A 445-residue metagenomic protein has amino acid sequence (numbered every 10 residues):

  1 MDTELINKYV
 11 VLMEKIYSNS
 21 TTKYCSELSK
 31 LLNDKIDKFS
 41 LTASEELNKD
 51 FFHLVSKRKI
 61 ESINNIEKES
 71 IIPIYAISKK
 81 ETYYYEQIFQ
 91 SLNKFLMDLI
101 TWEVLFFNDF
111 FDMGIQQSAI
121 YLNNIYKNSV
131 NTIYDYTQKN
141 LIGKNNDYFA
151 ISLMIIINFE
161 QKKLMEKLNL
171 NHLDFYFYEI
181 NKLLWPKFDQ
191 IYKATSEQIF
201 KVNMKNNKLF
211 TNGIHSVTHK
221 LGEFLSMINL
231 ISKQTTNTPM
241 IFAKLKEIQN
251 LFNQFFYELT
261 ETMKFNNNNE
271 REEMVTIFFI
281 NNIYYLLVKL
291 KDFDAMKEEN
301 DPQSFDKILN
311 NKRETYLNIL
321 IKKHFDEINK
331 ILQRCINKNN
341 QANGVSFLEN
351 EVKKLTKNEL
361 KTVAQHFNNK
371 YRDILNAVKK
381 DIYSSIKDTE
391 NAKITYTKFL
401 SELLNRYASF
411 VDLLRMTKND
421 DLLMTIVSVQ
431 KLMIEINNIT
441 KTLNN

Functional and structural regions predicted by a protein language model:
M1, L32, E81, N300-Q303: Short linear interaction motifs
M1-V10, E14-Y17, T21, C25-L28 (+1 more regions): Extended, charged coiled-coil scaffold/tether segments in eukaryotic proteins that mediate oligomerization
E4-K8, L12, I16-K23, S91-F95 (+15 more regions): Acidic, Ser/Thr-rich intrinsically disordered and amphipathic helical segments
N7-Y9, E27-S29, F111-M113, N203 (+1 more regions): Short coil/turn segments at secondary-structure boundaries
Y17-C25, L32, I36, V104 (+6 more regions): Eukaryotic basic, amphipathic alpha-helical target segments in cytosolic regions
Y24, L41-E298, I382-D421, T425 (+1 more regions): Extended alpha-helical solenoid scaffold regions that build the rod-like backbones of large eukaryotic assemblies
E27-L28, D189-Q198, T262-F265, R313-L332: Charged/polar, low-hydrophobicity segments characteristic of intrinsically disordered regions and flexible loops
L287, K291-N445: Long C-terminal extensions of eukaryotic subunits of large macromolecular complexes
